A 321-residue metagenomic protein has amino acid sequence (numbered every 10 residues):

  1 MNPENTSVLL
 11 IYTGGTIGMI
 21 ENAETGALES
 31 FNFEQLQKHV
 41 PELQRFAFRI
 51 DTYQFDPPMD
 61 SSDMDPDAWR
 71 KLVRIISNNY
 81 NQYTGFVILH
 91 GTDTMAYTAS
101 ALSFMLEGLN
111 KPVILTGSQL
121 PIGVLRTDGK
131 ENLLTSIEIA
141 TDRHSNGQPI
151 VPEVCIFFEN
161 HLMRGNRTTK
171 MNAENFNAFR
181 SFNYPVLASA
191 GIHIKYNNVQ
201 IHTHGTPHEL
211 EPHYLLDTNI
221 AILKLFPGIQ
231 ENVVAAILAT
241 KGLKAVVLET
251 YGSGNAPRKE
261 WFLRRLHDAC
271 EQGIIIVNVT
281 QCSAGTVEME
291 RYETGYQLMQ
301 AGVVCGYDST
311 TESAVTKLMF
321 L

Functional and structural regions predicted by a protein language model:
M1-N78, A245, A284: ATP/NTP phosphate-donor binding region
E4-N5, I11-G15, F33-Q44, R164-S253 (+1 more regions): Accessory alpha-helical/coil subdomains and C-terminal extensions that flank or cap enzyme catalytic cores
I11-T13, I88-H90, I114-G117, P152-E159 (+3 more regions): Short beta-strand segments
M19-I20, T94-A99, G129-L133, N255-P257: Short glycine/serine/threonine-rich phosphate/pyrophosphate-binding segments that cradle anionic phosphate groups
T84-G85, A245: Structural motif
I88-K111, R258-R265: Short Gly/Thr/Asp-enriched flexible loops that form oxyanion-binding sites at enzyme active sites
L115-G191: Internal gly/pro-rich beta-alpha loop/helix module that stabilizes soluble enzyme cofactors or their anionic handles
T250-L321: C-terminal non-catalytic interaction/assembly regions of soluble proteins
